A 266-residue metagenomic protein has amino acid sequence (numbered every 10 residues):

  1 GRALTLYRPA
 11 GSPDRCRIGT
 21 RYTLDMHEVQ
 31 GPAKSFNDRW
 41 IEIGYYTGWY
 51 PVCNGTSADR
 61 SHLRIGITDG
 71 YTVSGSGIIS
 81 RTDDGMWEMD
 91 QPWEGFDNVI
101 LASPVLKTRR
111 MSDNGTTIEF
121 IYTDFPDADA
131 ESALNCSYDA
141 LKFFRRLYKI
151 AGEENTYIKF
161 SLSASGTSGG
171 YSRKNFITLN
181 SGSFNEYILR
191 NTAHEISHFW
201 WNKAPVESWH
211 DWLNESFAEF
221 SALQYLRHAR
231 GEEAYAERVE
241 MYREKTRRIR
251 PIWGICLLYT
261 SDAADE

Functional and structural regions predicted by a protein language model:
R2, D59, R173-N175, N214: Residues that flank catalytic or metal-binding motifs in active/ligand-binding sites
R2, R8-V105: Extended, low-hydrophobicity, Ser/Thr/Pro/Gly-biased non-transmembrane segments
Y22, I65-I67, Y122, L162 (+1 more regions): Hydrophobic side chains in beta-strands
L24-E28, D69-Y71, Y148-G152, W200-A204 (+3 more regions): A generic secondary-structure signal for well-formed alpha-helical elements
L63, K107-H210: Juxtacatalytic substrate-recognition/specificity segment
Q91-G95, F143, F220-Q224: Alpha-helical scaffold segments in carbohydrate-active enzymes
W209-S261: Acidic/His/Gly-enriched intrinsically disordered linker/tail segments that often contain short helix/coil "MoRF-like"
D262-E266: A short, hydrophobic C-terminal helix/tail in secreted or cell-surface proteins
